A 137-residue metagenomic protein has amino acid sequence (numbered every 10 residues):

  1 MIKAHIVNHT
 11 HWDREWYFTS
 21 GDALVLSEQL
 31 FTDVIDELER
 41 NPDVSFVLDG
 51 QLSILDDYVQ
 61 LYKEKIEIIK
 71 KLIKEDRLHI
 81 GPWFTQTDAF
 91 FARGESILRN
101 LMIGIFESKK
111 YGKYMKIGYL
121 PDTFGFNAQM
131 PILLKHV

Functional and structural regions predicted by a protein language model:
M1-V137: Carbohydrate-active enzymes and regulators
